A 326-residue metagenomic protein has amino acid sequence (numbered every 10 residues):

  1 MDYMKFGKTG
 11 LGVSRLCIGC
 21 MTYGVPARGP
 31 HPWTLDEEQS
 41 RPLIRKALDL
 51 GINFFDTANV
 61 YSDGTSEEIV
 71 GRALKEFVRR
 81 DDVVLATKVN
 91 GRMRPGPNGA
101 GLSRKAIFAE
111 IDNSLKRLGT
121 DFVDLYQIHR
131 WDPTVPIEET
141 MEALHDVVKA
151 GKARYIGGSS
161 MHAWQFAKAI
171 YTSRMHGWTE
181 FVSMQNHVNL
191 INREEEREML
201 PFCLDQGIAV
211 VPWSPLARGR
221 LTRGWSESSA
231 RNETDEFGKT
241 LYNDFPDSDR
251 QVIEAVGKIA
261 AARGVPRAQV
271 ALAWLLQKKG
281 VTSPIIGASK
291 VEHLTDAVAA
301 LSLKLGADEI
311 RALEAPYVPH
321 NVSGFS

Functional and structural regions predicted by a protein language model:
M1-V83, F325: N-terminal binding-site loop/beta-alpha segment at the start of enzyme catalytic domains that lines or forms
Y3, V135-A315, F325: Beta/alpha (TIM)-barrel catalytic core signal, keyed to glycine-rich beta->alpha loops juxtaposed to Asp/Glu that bind
S14-R15, R80-V83, T87, D121-L125 (+4 more regions): Short acidic capping loops at alpha-helix termini that bridge into adjacent secondary structure
M21-Y23, V60, K88-R92, I128-W131 (+3 more regions): Active-site beta-loop-alpha junctions enriched in small/polar residues
G24-E38, M93-F108, H129, T134: Active-site mouth loops of central-metabolism enzymes
W33-A47, G101-L118, F166-I170: Short, acidic/polar
A73-D82, K116-G119, V148, I170-H176: Acidic (Asp/Glu)-rich catalytic clusters
L115-P133: Active-site groove signature of glycoside hydrolases
